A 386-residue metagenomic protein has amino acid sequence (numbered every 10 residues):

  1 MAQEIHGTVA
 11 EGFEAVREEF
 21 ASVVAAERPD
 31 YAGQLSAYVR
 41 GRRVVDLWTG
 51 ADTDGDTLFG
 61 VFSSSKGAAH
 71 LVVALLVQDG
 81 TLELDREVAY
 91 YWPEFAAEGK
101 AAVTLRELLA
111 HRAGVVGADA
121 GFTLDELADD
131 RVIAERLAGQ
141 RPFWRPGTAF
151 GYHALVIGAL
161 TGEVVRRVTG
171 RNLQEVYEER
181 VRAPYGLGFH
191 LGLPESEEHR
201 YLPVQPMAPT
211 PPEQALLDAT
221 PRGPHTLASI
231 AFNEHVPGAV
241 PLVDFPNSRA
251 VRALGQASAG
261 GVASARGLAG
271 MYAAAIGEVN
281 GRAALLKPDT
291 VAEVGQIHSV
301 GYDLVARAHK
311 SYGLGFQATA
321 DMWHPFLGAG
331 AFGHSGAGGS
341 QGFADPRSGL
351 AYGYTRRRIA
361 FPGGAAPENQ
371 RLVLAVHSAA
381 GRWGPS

Functional and structural regions predicted by a protein language model:
A2-D46, T57-G60, A149, R166-P184 (+1 more regions): Catalytic loop of the DD-peptidase/beta-lactamase superfamily, centered on the K-T-G motif and neighboring
S22-S36, A51-L108, R145-L155, Q256-A259: Short active-site loop at a secondary-structure junction that contains or immediately precedes the catalytic residue(s)
G50, A89, A138, T355: Residue-level detector of conserved, well-ordered beta-strand and adjacent loop positions that form binding/recognition
G55, S63-S64, L76-A120, G139 (+2 more regions): Active-site helix/loop module of the DD-peptidase/beta-lactamase fold, centered on the serine-lysine SxxK catalytic
L58, G117-R200, L254-A263: Catalytic-site signature segments of enzymes, centered on catalytic residues
G67-V72, V156-V164, R266-G270: Short amphipathic alpha-helical face segments that pack within enzyme cores and frequently flank/anchor catalytic
H111, H153, H334: Histidine-centered active-site/metal-ligand motif
